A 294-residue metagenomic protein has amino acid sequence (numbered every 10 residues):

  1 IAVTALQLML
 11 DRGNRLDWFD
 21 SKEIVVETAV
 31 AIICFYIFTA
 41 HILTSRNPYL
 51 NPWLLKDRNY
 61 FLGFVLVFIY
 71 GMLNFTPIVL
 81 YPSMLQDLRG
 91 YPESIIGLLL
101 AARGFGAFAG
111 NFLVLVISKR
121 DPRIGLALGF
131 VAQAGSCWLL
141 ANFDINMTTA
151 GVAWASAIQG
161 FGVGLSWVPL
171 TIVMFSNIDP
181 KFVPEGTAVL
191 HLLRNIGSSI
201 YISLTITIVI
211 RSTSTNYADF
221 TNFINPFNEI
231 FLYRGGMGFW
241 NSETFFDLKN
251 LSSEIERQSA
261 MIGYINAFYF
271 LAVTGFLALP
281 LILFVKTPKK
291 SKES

Functional and structural regions predicted by a protein language model:
I1-M9: Specific aromatic-rich, kink-prone transmembrane helix
A2, N74, L128, W167 (+2 more regions): Generic alpha-helical segment signature
Q7-L8, D20-V30, C34, L43-T215 (+1 more regions): 12-transmembrane solute porter fold
L10-R15: Juxtamembrane "helix-exit" motif on the non-cytosolic side of transmembrane helices
F19, Y217, K292-E293: Short, hydrophobic secondary-structure boundary micro-motifs
A40-R46, V285-E293: Membrane-interface capping segments at transmembrane-helix boundaries
V189, R194-T287: Hydrophobic transmembrane architecture of multi-pass small-molecule transporters
